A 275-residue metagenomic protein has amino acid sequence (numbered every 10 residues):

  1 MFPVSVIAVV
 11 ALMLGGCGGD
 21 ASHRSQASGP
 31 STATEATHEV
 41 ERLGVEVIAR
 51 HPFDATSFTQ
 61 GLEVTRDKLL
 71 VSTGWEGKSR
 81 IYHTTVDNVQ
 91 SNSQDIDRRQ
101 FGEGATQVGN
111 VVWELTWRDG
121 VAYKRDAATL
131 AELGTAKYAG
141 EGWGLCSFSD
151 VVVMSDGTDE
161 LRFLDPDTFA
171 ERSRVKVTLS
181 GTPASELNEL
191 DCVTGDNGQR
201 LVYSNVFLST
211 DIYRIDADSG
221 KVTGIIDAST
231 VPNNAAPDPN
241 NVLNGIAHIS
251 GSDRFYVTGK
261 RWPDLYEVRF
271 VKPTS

Functional and structural regions predicted by a protein language model:
C17-A21: Bacterial signal peptide processing site
T34-T56, T85-V89, S229: A short helix->beta-strand "capping" segment at the edge of beta-propeller domains
I48-R80, Q94-T106, W143, G259-P263: Beta-strand-rich domains and repeat architectures in extracellular enzymes and scaffolds, especially beta-propellers
R50-A55, Q94-R98, G134-G140, V175-S185 (+2 more regions): Surface loop/turn motifs at the tips and blade-to-blade linkers of beta-strand repeat domains
T59, L187-E189, D238-A247: Signature of short aromatic-glycine-proline-rich micro-motifs recurring in repeat-based ectodomains
L69-W75, Q107, V112-D119, M154-T158 (+2 more regions): Conserved beta-strand positions in repeat-built beta-propeller and related beta-rich domains
T84-V89, D126-L130, D165-F169, D216-K221 (+1 more regions): Short loop/turn segments that connect beta-strands within beta-propeller blades
N88-G144: Blade-loop segments of beta-propeller domains
